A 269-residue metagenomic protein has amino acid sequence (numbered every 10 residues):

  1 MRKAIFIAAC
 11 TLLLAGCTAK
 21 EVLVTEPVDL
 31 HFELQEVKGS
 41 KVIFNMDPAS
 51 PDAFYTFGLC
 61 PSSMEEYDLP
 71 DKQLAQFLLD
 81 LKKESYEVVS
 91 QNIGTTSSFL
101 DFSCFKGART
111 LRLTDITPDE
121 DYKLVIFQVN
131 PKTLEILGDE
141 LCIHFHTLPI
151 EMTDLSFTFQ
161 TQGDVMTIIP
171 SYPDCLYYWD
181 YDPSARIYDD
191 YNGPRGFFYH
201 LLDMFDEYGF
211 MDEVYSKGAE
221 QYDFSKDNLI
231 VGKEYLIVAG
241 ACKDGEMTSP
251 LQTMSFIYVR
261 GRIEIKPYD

Functional and structural regions predicted by a protein language model:
A4-L14: Sec-dependent N-terminal signal peptides
A15-V37, L137-G138, C142, P149-S156 (+1 more regions): Bacterial Sec-dependent N-terminal signal peptides
E36, M46-S50, D115-T117, F159 (+1 more regions): Non-cytosolic beta-sheet module surface loops
S40-F44, D164-M166: Structural beta-strand segments of beta-rich domains
D47-Y86, I169-L201: Solvent-exposed loop/turn segments flanking beta-strands in beta-repeat/beta-sandwich domains
F105, R112-D121, M211-A219, S225-E234: Surface-exposed, short loops/turns at beta-strand junctions within beta-sandwich domains
K123-F127, L236-G240: Extracellular recognition modules
V129-E135, C242-M247: Short, solvent-exposed loop/turn segments at the edges of extracellular beta-sandwich modules
